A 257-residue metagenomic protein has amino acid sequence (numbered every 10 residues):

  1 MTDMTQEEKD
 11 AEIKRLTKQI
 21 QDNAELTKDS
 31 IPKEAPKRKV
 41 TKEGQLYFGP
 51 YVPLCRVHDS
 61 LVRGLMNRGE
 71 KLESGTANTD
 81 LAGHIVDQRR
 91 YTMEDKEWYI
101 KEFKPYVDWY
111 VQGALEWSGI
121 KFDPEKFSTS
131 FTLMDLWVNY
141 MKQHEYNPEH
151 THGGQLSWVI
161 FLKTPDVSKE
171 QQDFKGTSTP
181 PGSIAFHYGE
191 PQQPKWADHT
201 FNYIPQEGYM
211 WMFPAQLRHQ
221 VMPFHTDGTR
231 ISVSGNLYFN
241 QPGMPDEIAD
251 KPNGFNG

Functional and structural regions predicted by a protein language model:
A24-K126, D135-W137, Q143-N147, P252: Non-heme Fe(II)/2-oxoglutarate
M134-M212, T229, G243: Catalytic core of non-heme Fe(II) oxygenases with the double-stranded beta-helix
E145-Y146, Q216-Q220: Histidine-centered metal-chelating micro-motifs
L162, L217, L237-F239: Short beta-strand segments enriched in hydrophobic/aromatic residues within well-folded beta-rich domains
M222-S232: Ligand-binding loop in jelly-roll beta-barrel domains
N236-G257: Double-stranded beta-helix
